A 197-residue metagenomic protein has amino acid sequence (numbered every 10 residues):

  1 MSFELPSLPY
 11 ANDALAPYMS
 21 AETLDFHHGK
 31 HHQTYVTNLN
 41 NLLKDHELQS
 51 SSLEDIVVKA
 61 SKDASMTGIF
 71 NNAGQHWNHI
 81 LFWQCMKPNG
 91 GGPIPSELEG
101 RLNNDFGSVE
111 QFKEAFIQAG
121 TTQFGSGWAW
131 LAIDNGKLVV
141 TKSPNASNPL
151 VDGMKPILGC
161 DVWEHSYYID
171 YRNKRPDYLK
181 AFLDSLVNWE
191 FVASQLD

Functional and structural regions predicted by a protein language model:
M1-D197: Feature for soluble, non-membrane regions of globular proteins
